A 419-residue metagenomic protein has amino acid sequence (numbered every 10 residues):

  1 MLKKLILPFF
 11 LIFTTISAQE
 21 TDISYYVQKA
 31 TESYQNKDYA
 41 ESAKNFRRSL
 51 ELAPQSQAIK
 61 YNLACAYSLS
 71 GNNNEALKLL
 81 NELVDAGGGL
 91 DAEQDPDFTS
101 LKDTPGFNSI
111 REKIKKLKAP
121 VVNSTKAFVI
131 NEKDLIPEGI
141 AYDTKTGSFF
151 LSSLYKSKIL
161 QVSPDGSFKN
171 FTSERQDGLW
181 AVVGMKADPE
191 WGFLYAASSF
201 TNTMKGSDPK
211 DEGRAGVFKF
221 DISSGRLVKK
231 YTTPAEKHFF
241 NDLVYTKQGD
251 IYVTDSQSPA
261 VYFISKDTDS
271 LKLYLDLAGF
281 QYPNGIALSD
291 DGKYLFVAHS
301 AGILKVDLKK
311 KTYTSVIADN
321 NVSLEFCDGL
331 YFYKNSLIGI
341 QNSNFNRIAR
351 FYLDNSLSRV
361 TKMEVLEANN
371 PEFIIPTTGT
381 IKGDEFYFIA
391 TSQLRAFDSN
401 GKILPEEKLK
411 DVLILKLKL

Functional and structural regions predicted by a protein language model:
E132-T146, L154, Q176-W191, A197-N202 (+5 more regions): Beta-rich, blade/repeat-based domains predominating in secreted/periplasmic proteins but also intracellular
V162-S167, D221-R226, S265-D269, D307-K311 (+2 more regions): Short loop/turn segments that connect beta-strands within beta-propeller blades
A197-G213, T391-L409: Short, conserved, GDST-rich strand-edge loop motifs in beta-rich repeat architectures
